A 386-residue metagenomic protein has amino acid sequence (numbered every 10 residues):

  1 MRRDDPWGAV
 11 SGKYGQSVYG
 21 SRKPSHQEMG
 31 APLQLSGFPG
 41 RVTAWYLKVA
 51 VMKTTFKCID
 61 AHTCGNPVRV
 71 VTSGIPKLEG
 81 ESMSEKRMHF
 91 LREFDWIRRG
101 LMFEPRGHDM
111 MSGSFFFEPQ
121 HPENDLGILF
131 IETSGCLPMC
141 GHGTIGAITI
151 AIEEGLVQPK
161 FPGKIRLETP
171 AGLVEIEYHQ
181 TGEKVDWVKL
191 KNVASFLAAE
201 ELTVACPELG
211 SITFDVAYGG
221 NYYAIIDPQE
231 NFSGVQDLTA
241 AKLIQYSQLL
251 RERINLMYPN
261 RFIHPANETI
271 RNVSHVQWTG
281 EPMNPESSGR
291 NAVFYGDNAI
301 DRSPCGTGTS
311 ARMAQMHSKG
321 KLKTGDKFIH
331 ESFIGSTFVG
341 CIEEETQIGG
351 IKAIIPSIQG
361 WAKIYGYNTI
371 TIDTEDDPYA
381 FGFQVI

Functional and structural regions predicted by a protein language model:
M1-D5, P32, P39: Intrinsic, low-complexity polybasic segments
R3, S17, P24, M29-A31: Short, low-complexity intrinsically disordered segments enriched in A/P/G/S/L with frequent Arg, especially at protein
L33-L35, L47: Leucine-biased recognition of intrinsically disordered, low-complexity hydrophobic segments
G40-V51: Short, Lys/Arg-enriched N-terminal segments with co-localized hydrophobic residues within the first ~10-30 amino acids
M52-D215, A224-I386: A glycine-rich beta-to-alpha transition motif near the start of alpha/beta enzyme domains, typified by
G220: Glycine-rich ThDP/TPP pyrophosphate-binding loop and its adjacent helix/strand module within ThDP-dependent enzymes
